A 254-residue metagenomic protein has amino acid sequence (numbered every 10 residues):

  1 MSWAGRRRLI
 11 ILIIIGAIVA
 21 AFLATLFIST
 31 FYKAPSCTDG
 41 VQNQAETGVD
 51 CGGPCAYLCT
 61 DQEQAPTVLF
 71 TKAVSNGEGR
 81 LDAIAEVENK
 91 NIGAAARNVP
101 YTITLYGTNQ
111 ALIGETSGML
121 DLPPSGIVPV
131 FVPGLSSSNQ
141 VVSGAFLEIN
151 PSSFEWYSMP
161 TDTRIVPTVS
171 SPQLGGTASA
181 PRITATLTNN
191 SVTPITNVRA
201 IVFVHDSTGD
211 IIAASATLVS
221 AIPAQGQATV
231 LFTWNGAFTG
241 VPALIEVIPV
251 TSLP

Functional and structural regions predicted by a protein language model:
W3, R8-E63: Cysteine-rich modules of extracellular adhesion/ECM and protease-associated proteins
G16-L26, D206, V230-G240: Extracytoplasmic low-complexity repetitive segments enriched in small/polar residues
G40, G48, G52-N109: Extracytoplasmic/periplasmic/luminal assembly and interaction segments in envelope/secretory/respiratory proteins
T47, E63, I92-P129, S191-T229 (+1 more regions): Extended intrinsically disordered, low-complexity coil regions enriched in Ser, Thr, Gly, Ala and often Pro
G79-A94, V99, S152-A214: Surface-exposed interaction/gating patches
E115, M119-D121, I127-S179, A213-V219 (+2 more regions): Terminal connector regions
